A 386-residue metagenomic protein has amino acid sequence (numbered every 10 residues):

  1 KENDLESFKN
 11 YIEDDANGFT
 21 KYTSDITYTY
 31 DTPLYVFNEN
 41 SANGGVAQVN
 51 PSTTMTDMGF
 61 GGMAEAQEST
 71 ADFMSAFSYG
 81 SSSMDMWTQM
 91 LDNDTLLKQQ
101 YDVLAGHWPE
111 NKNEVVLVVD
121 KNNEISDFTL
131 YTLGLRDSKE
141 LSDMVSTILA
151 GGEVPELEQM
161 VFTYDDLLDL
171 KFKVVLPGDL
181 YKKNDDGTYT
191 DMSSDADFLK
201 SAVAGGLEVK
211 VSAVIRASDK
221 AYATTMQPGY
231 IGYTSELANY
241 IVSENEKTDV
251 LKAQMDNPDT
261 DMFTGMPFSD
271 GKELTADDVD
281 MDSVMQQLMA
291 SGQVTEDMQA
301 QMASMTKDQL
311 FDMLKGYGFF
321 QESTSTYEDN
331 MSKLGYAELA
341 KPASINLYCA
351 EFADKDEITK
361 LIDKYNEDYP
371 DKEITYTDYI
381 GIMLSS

Functional and structural regions predicted by a protein language model:
K1-I374: Basic-flanked hydrophobic alpha-helices used for secretion and membrane insertion
D368-S386: Juxtamembrane "pre-transmembrane" interface segments
